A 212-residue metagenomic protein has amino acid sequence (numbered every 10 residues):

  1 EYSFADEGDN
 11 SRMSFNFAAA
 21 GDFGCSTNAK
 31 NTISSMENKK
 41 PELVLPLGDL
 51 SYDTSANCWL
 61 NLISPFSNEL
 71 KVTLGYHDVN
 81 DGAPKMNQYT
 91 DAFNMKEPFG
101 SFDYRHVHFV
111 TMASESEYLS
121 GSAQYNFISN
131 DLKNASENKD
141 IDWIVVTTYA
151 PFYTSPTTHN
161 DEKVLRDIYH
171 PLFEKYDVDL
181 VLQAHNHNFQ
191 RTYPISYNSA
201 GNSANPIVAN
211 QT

Functional and structural regions predicted by a protein language model:
Y2-C58, Y149, S155: N-terminal active-site segment of His-dependent metallophosphoesterases
Y2-F4, A56-D140, I144, H159-V164 (+4 more regions): Extended active-site neighborhood of metal-dependent phosphoesterases/phosphodiesterases
D22, D49, D78, A113 (+1 more regions): Acidic active-site catalytic centers that drive phospho-/nucleotidyl reactions and related ester hydrolyses
A150, N186: Catalytic glutamate of the conserved HExxH
